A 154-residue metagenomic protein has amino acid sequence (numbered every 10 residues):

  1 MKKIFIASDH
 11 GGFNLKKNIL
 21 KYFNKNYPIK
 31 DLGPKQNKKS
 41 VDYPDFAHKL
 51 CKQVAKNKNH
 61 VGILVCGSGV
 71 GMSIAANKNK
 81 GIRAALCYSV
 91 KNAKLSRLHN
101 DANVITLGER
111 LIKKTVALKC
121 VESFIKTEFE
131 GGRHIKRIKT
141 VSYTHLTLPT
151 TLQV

Functional and structural regions predicted by a protein language model:
K3-N18: N-terminal beta1-alpha1 ligand-phosphate binding loop
A7, L64-G67, C87-Y88, T106-G108: Short beta-strand segments
P28-S40: A short beta-strand-loop structural module common to alpha/beta enzyme folds
I29, I82-S89: Short hydrophobic/aromatic-enriched beta-strand-loop microsegments
L50-A84: Helix-adjacent hinge/juxtasegments
K91-A93, L98-R133: Short, glycine-/small-residue-rich phosphate/pyrophosphate-handling segment
T144-T150: Conserved small/polar residues in nucleotide/adenosyl-binding loops
